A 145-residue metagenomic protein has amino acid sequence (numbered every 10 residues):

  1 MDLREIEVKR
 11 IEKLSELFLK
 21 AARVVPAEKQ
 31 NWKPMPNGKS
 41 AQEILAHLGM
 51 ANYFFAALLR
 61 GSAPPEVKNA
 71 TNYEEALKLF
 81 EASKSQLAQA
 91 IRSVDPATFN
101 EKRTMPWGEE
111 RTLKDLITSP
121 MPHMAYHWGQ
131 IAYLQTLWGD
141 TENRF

Functional and structural regions predicted by a protein language model:
M1-I11, E74: Extreme N-terminal tail/first-helix region
V8-E12, E16-L19, A27-V67, M105-F145: Short, contiguous alpha-helical
A21, T71-M105, R111-A125: Acidic/histidine-rich alpha-helical segments that form the ligand environment of transition-metal centers
